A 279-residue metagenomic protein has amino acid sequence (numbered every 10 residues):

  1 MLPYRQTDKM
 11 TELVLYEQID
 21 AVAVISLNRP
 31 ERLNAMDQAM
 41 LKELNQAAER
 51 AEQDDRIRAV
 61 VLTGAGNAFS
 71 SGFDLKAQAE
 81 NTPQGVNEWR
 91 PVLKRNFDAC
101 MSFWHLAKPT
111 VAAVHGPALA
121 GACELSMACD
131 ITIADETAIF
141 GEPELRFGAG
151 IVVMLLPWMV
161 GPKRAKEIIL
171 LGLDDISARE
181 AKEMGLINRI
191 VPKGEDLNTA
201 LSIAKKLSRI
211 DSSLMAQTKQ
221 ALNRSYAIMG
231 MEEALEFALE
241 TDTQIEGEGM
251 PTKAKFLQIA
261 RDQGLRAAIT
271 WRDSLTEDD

Functional and structural regions predicted by a protein language model:
M1-I19, L173-A178, N198, S202-K205 (+1 more regions): C-terminal alpha-helix plus adjacent terminal tail
L2-A65: Conserved CoA-thioester-binding segment of acyl-CoA-metabolizing enzymes
I25, R29, E43-L44, L62 (+5 more regions): Terminal peptide-recognition signature
A39-E43, R95, S102, T199 (+2 more regions): Charged catalytic carboxylate motif
G64-A99, A118, G264: Glycine- (often His-adjacent) and acidic-residue-rich active-site loop that binds/positions the CoA thioester
N96, V153, P162-A165, M215-T218 (+1 more regions): A general structural signal for well-ordered alpha-helical segments in protein cores
M101-S212: Crotonase-fold acyl-CoA enzyme core
